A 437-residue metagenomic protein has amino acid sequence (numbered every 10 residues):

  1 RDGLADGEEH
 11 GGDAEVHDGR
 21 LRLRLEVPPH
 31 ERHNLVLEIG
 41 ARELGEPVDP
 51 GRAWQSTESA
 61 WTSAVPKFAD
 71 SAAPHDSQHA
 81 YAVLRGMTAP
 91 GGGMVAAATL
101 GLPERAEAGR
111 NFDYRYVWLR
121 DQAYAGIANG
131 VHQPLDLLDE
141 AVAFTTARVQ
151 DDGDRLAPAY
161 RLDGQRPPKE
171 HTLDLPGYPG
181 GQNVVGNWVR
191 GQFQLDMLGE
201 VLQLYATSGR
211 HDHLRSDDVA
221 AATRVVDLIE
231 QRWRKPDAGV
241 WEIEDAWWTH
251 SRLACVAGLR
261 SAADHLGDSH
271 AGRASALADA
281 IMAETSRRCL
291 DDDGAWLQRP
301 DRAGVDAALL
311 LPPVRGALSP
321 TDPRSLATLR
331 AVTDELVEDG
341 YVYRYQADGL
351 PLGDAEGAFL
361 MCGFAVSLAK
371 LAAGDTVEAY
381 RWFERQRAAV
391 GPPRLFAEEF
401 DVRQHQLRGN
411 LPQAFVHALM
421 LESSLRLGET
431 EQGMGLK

Functional and structural regions predicted by a protein language model:
R1-K437: Acidic, mature catalytic/reactive cores of soluble proteins
